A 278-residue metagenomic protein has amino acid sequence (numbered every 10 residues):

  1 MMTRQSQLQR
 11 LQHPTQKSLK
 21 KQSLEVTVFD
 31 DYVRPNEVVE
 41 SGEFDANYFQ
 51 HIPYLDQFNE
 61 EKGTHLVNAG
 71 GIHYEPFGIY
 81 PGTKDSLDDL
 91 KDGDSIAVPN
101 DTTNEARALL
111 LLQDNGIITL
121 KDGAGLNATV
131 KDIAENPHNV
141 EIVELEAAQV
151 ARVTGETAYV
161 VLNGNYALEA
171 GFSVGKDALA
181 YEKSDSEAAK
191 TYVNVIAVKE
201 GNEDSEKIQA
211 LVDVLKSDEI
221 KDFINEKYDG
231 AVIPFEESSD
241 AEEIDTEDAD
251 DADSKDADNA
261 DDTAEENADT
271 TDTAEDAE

Functional and structural regions predicted by a protein language model:
M1-E25, R34, V38: Short, polar/charged alpha-helical segment
V26-E37, G125-R152: Short helix-initiation/N-cap motifs at beta->coil->alpha
Y32-G63, D85, L168-G171: Pocket-flanking alpha-helical
E40-Q50, D94, I117, H138-E141 (+1 more regions): Alpha-to-beta junction loops
Q57-A69, K84, E156, V161 (+1 more regions): Ligand-binding "clamshell"
A69-I118, K221: A conserved helix-loop-strand patch within extracytoplasmic ligand-binding domains of the periplasmic binding
P76-L87, Y192-S205: A bilobed periplasmic-binding-protein/Venus flytrap-type ligand-binding module shared by bacterial periplasmic
A106-Q113, L215-F235: Periplasmic-binding protein-like
